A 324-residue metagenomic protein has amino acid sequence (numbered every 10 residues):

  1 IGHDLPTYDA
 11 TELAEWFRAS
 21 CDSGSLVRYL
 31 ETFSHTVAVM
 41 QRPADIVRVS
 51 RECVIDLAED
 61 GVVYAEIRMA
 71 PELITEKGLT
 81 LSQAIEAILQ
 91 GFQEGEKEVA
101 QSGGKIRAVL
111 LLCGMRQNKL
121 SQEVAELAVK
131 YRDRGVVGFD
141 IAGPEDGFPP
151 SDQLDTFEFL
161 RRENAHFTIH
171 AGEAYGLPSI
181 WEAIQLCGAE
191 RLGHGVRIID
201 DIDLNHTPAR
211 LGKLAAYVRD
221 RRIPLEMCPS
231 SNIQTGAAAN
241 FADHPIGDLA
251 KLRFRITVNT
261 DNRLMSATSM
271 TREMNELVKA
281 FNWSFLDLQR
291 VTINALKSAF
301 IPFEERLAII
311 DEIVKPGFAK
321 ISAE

Functional and structural regions predicted by a protein language model:
I1-A165, A174-R191, R197-E324: Metal-cofactor-binding active-site regions of metalloenzymes
